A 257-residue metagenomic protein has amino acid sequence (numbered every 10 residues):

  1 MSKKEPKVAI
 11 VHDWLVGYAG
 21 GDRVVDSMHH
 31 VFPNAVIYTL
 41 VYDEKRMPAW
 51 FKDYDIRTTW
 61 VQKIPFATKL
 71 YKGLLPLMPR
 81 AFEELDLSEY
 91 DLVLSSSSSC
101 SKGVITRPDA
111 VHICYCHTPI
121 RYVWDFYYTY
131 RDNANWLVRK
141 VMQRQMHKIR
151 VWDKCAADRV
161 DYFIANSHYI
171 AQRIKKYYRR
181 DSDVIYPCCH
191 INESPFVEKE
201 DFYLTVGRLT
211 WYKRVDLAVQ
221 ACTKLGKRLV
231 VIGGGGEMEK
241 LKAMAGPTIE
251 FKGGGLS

Functional and structural regions predicted by a protein language model:
K3-V16, L40-V41: Nucleotide-activated donor-dependent transferases that construct or modify glycoconjugates
W14-L15, V206-T210, G235, G255: Short donor-sugar binding/catalytic loops of nucleotide-sugar-dependent glycosyltransferases, especially enzymes
G21-V31: Short amphipathic alpha-helix
V31-K102: Active-site donor-binding segments of glycosyltransferases and PAPS-dependent sulfotransferases
K52-T68, T106-V151, Y177, D183: Acceptor-binding helix/loop patch of EC 2.4 sugar-transfer enzymes, predominantly nucleotide-sugar-dependent
Q143-S194: Donor nucleotide-sugar binding/catalytic pocket of nucleotide-sugar-dependent glycosyltransferases
C189, P195-V230: Conserved donor-binding/catalytic core segment of Leloir-type glycosyltransferases
E239-L256: Nucleotide-activated donor-binding/catalytic signature segment of Leloir-type glycosyltransferases, i.e., the conserved
